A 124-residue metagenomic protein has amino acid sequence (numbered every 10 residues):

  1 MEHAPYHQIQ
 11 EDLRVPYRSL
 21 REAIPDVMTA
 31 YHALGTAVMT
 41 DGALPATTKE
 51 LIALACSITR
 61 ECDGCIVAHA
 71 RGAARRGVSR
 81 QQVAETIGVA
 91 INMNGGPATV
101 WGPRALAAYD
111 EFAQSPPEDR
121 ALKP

Functional and structural regions predicted by a protein language model:
M1-T48, V100-P124: Acidic, glycine/proline-rich low-complexity segments that act as flexible tails and inter-domain linkers
M28, A68-R80, L106: Iron-sulfur (Fe-S) cluster-binding segments and ferredoxin-like electron-carrier domains, especially [2Fe-2S]
G35-T36, A53, A70-A74, G88: Amphipathic alpha-helical segments within well-ordered protein domains
G42-R60, Q81-A90: Immediate flanking context of iron-sulfur cluster ligation sites
C62-C65: Short cysteine clusters
G77-V89, Q114-P124: Charge-rich, acidic-biased intrinsically disordered regions
A84-D110: C-terminal structural segments of small proteins and small subunits
